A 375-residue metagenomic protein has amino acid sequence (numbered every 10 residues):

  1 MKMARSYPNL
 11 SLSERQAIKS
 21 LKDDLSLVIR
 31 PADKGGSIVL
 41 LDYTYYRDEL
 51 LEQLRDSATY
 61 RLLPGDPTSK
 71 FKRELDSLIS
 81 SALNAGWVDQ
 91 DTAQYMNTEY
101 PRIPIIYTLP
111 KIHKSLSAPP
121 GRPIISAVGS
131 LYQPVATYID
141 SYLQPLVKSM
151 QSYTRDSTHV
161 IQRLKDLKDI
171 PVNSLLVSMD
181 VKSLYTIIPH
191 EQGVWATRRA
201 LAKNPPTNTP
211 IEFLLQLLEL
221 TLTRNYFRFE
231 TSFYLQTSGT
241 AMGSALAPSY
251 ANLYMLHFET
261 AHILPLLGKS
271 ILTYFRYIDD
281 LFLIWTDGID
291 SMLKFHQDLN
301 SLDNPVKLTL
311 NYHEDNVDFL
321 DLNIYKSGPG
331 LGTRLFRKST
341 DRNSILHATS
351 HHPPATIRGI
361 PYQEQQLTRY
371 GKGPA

Functional and structural regions predicted by a protein language model:
M1-A375: Charged structural interfaces that engage phosphate-rich ligands and support phosphoryl-transfer chemistry
